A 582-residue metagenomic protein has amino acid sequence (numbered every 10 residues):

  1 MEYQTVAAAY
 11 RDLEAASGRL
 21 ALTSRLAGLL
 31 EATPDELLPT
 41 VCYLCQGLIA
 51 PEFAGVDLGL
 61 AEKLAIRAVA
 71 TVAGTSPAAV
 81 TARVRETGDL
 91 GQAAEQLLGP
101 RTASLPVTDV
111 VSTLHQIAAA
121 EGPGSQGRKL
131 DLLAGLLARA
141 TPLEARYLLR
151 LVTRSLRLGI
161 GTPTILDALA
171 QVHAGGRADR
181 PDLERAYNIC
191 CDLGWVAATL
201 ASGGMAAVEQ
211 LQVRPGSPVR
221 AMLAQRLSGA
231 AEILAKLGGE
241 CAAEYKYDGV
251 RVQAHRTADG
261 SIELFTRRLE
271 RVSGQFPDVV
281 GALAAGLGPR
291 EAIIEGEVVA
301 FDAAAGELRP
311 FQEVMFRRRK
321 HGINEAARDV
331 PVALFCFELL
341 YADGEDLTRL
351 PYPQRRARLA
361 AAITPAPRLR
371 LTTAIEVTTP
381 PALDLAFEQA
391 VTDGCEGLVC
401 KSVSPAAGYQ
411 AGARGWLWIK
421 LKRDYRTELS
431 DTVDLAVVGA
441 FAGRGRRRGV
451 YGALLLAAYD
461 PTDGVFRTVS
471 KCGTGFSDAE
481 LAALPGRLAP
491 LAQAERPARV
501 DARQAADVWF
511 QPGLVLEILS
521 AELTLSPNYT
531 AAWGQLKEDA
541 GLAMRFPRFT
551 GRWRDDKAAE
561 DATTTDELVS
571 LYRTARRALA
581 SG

Functional and structural regions predicted by a protein language model:
M1-T379, P461-C472, V500-R503, D555-G582: N-terminal nucleic-acid-engaging modules of covalent nucleotidyltransferase systems
P39-T40, A145, C395, V515-S520: Short amphipathic alpha-helical interface segments
A119, A506, Q511-S520: Extended, acidic-biased charged interface segments
V213, S217-R268, V330, I363 (+5 more regions): Nucleic-acid 5′ end/cap handling module spanning
I293-E295, A453, G513-V515: Extracellular structured ligand-interaction cores
A305, Y341, S404, L523-T524: Conserved nucleotide-binding/hydrolysis micro-motifs of P-loop NTPases
E495-Q511: Extended, compositionally biased non-globular segments
